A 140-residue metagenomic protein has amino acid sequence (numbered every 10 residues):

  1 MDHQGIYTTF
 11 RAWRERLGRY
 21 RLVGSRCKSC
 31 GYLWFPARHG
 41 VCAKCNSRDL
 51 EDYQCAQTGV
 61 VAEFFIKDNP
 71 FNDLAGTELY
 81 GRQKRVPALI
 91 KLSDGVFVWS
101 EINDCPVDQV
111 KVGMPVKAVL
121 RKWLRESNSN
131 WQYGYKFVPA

Functional and structural regions predicted by a protein language model:
R21-G24, R38-H39: Residues immediately within or flanking Cys/His clusters that coordinate Zn2+ in small zinc-binding modules
R26-C30, V41-C45: Short cysteine-rich clusters marking metal-coordination/redox-active sites
F35, D49-E51: Short functional micro-motifs and their immediate structural scaffolds
G59-V61, I102: Conserved hydrophobic positions within beta-strands
F64-P70, R121-L124: Short, conserved beta-turn/loop elements at beta-strand boundaries and strand-helix junctions
R82-V98: Short, basic/aromatic beta-hairpin or loop at an interaction surface
D104, V119-A140: OB-fold/S1-family single-stranded nucleic acid-binding modules
D104-K117: Short nucleic-acid-contacting surface segments enriched for D/E, G, S/T with interspersed K/R
